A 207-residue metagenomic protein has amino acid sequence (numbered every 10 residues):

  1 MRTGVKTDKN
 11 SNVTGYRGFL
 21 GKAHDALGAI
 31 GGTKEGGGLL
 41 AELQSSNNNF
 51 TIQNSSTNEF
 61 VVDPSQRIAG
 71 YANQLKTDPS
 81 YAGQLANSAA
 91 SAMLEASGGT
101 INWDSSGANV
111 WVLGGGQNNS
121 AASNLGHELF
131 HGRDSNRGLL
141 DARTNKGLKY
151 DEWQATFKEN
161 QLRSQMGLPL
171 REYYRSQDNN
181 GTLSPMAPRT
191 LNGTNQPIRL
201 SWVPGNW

Functional and structural regions predicted by a protein language model:
M1-P79: A metal-dependent hydrolase signature that marks the N-terminal structural subdomain at the beginning of catalytic folds
R2, S11, N136-W207: Active-site or metal-binding loop neighborhoods of secreted/extracellular toxin and effector enzymes
K6, N49-V61, T100-N102, T190 (+2 more regions): Ser/Thr- (and often Asn-) enriched beta-sheet segments in non-cytosolic proteins
G15-G18, L113-A121, G147-Q154: Extracytoplasmic/periplasmic, Sec-exported soluble proteins
L27-K34, L43, N47, E128-L129 (+3 more regions): Sec/Tat-exported extracytoplasmic proteins
S46, S97-G99, D151: Residues that flank catalytic or metal-binding motifs in active/ligand-binding sites
T57-A122, G132-N136: Active-site scaffold of zinc-dependent metalloenzymes
L125: An amphipathic, basic-hydrophobic helix/alpha-beta surface used to engage anionic, phosphate-rich ligands or surfaces
